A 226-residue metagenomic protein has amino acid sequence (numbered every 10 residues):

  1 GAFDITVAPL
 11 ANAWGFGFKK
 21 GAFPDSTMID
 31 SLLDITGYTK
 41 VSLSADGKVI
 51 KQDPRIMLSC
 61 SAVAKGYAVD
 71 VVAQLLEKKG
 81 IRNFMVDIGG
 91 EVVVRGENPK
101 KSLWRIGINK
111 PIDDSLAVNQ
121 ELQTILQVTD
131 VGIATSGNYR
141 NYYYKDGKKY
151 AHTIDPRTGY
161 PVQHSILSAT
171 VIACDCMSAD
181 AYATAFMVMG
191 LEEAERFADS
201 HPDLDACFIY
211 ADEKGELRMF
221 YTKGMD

Functional and structural regions predicted by a protein language model:
G1-D226: Mature catalytic core of soluble alpha/beta enzymes
